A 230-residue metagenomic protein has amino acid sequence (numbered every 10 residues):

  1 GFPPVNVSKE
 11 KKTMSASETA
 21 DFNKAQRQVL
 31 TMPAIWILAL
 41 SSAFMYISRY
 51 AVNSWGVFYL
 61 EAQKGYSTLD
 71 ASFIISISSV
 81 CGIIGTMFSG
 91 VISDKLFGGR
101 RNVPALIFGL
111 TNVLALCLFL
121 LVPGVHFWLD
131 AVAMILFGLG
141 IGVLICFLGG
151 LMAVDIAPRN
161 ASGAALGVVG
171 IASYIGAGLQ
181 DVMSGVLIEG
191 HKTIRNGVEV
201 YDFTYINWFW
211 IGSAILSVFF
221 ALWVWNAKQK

Functional and structural regions predicted by a protein language model:
G1-L38, Q63: Juxtamembrane intracellular "pre-TM" segments in multi-pass secondary transporters
L30-S89, I145-C146, G150, A177-G185: Extracytoplasmic gate region of multi-pass secondary transporters
D94-G109: Cytoplasmic membrane-interface "Motif A"-like loop-to-helix N-cap segments of 12-TM Major Facilitator Superfamily
G98, M152-S162: Paired intracellular helix-loop junctions of major facilitator superfamily
R100-V103, S184-A214: A membrane-interface helix-boundary motif in multi-pass transporters
L110-G124: C-terminal ends and interior cores of transmembrane alpha-helices in multi-pass membrane transporters/permeases
F119-P123, W208-K230: Multi-pass alpha-helical transporter architecture, strongest for 12-TM Major Facilitator/SLC carriers used
R159-K192: A late C-terminal transmembrane helix in Major Facilitator Superfamily
